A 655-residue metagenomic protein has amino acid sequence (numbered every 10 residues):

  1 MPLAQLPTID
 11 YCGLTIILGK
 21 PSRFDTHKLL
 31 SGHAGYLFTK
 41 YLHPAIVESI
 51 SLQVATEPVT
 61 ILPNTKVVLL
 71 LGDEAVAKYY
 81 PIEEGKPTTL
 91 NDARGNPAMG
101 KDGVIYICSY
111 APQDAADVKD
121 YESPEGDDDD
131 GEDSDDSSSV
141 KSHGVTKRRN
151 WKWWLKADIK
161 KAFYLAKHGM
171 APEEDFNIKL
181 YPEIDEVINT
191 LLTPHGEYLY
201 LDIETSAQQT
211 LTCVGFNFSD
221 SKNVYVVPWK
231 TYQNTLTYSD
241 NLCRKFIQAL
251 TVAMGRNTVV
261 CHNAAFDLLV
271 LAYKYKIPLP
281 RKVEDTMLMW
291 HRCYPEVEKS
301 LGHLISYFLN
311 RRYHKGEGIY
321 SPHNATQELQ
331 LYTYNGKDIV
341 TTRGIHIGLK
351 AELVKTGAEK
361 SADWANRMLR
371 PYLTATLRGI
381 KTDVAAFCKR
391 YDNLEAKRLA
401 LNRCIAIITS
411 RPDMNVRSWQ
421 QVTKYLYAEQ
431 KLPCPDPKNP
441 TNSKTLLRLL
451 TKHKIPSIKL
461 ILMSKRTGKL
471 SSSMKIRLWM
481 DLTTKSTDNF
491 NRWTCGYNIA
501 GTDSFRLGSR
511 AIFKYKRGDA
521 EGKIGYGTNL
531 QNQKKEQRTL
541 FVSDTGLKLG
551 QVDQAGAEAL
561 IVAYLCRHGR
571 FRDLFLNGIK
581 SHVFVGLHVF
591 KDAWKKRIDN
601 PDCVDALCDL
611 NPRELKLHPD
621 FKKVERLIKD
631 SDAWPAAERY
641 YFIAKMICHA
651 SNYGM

Functional and structural regions predicted by a protein language model:
M1-A166: A polyanion-binding, active-site-adjacent surface
L18-G19, L71, Y110, L201 (+4 more regions): Active-site flanking residues adjacent to catalytic metal/cofactor-binding acidic residues
K66-D73, Y200, N257-D267, L549-Q551: Acidic beta-strand-to-loop metal/phosphate-binding motif
K78-Y79, D267-Y273, Y425, I561: Phosphate- and divalent-cation-binding pockets in alpha/beta enzyme and binding domains that engage nucleotide-derived
V104-I107, Q113-A116, E122-T146, W153-K156 (+8 more regions): Active-site-proximal helix-loop-helix substrate-binding element of RNase H-like nuclease domains
K161-T235, E296, F308-L309, Y313-G316 (+7 more regions): Conserved "right-hand" nucleotidyltransferase catalytic core of DNA-directed polymerases
L565-C566: Detector for conserved single-position "signature" residues within domains
Y641-Y653: Short, amphipathic alpha-helical "recognition" segments used to contact nucleic acids or chromatin
